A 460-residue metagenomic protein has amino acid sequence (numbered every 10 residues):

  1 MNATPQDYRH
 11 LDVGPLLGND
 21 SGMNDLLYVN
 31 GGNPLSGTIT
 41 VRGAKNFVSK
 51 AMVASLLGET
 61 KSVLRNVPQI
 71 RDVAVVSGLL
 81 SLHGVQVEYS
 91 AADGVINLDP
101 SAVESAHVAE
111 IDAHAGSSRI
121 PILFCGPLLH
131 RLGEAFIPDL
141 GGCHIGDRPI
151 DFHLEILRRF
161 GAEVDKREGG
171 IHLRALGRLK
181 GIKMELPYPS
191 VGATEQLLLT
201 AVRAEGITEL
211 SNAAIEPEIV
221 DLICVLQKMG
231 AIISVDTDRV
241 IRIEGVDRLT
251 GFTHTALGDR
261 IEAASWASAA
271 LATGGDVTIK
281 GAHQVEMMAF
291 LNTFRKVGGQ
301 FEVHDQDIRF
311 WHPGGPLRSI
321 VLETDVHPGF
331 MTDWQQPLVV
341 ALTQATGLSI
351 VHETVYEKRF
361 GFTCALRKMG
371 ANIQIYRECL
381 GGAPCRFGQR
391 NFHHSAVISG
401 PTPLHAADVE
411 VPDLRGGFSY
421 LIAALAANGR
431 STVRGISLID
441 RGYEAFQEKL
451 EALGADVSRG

Functional and structural regions predicted by a protein language model:
N2-G460: Short, structured segments at the rim of ligand-binding sites
